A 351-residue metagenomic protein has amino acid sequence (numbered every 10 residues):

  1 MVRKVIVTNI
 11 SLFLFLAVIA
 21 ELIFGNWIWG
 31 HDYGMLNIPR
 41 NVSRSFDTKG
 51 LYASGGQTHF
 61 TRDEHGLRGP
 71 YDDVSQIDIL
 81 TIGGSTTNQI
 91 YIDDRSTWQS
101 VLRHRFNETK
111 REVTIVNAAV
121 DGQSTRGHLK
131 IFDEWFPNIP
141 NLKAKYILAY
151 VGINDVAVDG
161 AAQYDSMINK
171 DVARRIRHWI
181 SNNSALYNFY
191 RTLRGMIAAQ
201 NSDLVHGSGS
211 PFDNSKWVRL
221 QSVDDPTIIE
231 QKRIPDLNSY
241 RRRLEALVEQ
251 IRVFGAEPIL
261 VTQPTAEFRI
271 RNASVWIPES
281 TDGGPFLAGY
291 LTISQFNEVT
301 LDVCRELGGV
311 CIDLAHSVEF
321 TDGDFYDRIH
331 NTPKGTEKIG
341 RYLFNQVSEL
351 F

Functional and structural regions predicted by a protein language model:
I6-T8, G25, Y240, D302 (+2 more regions): Histidine-centered active-site loop/cap adjacent to the catalytic His in serine esterases/O-acetyl transfer systems
T8-I23: Hydrophobic membrane-insertion alpha-helices, especially the h-region of bacterial N-terminal signal peptides
W27-T109, F320-D322: Membrane/wall-proximal cationic-aromatic binding patches
D73, D78-L80, T86-S181, A185-H206: Conserved SGNH/GDSL esterase-like catalytic core that processes O-acyl groups on lipids and polysaccharides
S100, H104, R126, K130-D133 (+8 more regions): Solvent-exposed, polar/charged alpha-helical surfaces in well-ordered, non-transmembrane soluble domains, broadly
N117-A119, T262-Q263, D313-H316: Residue-level recognition of beta-strand->loop/alpha-helix junctions
N154-L301, F320-D322: Serine-dependent acyl-ester chemistry module
